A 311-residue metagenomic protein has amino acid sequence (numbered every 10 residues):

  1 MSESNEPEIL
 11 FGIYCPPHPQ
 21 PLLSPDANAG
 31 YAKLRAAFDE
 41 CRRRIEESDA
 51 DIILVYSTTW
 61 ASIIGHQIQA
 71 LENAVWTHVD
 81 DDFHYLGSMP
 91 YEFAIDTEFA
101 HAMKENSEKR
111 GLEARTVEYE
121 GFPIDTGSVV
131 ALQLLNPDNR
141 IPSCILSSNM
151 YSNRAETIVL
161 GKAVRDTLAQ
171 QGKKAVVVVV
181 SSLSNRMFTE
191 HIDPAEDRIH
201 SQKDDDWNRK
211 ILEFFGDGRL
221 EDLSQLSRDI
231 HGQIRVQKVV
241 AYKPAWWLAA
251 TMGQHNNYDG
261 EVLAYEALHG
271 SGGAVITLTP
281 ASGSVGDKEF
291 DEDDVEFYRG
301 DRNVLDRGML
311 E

Functional and structural regions predicted by a protein language model:
M1-D51, S62-V159, E190-E311: Flexible, D/E/H-enriched segments
D51-S57, K173-L183: Beta-strand elements within well-structured catalytic alpha/beta cores of enzymes that handle phosphate/sulfate esters
K162-Q170, A175: Non-transmembrane, aqueous-exposed alpha-helical and coiled segments at domain scale
V180-I192: A structural signal for small-residue-enriched, beta-sheet-centric alpha/beta enzyme cores and oligomeric scaffold folds
